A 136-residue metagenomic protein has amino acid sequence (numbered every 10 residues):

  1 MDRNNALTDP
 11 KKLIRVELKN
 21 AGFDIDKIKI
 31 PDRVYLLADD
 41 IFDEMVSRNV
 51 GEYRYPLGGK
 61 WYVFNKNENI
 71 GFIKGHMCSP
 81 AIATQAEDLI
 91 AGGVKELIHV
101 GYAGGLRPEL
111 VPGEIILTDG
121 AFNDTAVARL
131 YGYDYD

Functional and structural regions predicted by a protein language model:
M1-D136: Metabolite-binding pocket within alpha/beta catalytic cores that recognizes anionic/polar moieties
